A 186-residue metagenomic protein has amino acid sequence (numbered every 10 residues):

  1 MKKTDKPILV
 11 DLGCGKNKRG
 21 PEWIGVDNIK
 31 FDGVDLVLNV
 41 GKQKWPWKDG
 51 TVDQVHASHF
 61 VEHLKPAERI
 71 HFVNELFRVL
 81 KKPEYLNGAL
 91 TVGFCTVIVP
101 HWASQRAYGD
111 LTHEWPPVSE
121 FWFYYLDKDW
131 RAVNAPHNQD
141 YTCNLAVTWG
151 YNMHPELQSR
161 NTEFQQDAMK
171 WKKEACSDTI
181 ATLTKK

Functional and structural regions predicted by a protein language model:
M1-P7: Conserved alpha-helix/loop element of class I SAM-dependent methyltransferases that forms part of the SAM/SAH-binding
P7-A103: Conserved SAM-binding loop
A67-H71, E75-K186: S-adenosyl-L-methionine-dependent methyltransferase catalytic module, highlighting the catalytic core
